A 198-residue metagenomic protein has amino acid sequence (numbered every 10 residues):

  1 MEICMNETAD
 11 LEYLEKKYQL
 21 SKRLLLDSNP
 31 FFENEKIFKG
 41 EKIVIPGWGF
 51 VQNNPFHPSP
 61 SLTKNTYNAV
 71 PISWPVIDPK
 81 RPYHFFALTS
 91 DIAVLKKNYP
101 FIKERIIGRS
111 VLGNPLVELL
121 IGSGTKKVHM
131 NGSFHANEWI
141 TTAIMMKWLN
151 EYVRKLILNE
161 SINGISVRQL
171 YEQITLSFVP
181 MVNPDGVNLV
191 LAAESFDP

Functional and structural regions predicted by a protein language model:
M1-P198: M14 metallocarboxypeptidase catalytic domain recognition
